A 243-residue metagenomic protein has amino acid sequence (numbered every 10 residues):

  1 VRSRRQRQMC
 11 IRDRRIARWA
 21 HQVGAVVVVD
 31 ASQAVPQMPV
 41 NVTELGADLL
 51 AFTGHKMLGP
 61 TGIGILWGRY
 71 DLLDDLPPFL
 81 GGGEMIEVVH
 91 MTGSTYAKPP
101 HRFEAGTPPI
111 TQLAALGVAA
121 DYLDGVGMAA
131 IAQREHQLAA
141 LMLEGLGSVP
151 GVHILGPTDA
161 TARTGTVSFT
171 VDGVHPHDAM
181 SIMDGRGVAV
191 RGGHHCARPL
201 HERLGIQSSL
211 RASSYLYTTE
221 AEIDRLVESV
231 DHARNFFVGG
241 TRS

Functional and structural regions predicted by a protein language model:
V1-I11: Single conserved hydrophobic/aromatic residue that forms the stacking wall/gate of nucleotide- or nucleobase-binding
R12-D48: Catalytic PLP-binding core of fold-type I/II PLP enzymes
R15-R18, Q22, V118, Q137 (+4 more regions): Alpha-helical scaffolding segments of alpha/beta enzyme cores, especially the outer helices of TIM-barrel or partial
V27-V28, I154, V190: Hydrophobic beta-strand scaffold residues
L58-G62, W67-R134, A140: Active-site C-terminal subdomain of aminotransferase-like
E104, L123-H175: Conserved small-domain helix->loop->beta segment predominantly found in fold-type I
Q112, G117, M180, G185 (+2 more regions): PLP-dependent enzyme catalytic core of the Aspartate aminotransferase-like
